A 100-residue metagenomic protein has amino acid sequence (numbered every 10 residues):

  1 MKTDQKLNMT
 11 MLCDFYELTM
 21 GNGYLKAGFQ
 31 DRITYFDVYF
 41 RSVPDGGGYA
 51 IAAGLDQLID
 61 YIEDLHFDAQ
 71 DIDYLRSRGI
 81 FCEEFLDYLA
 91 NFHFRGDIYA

Functional and structural regions predicted by a protein language model:
M1-A100: Ordered alpha/beta subdomains of enzyme catalytic regions
